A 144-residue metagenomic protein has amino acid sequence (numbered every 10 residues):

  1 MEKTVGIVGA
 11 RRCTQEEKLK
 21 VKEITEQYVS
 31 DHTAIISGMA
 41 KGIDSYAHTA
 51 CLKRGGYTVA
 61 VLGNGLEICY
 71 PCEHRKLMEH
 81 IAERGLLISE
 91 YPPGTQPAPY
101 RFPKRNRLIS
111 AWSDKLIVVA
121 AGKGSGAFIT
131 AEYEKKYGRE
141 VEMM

Functional and structural regions predicted by a protein language model:
M1-M144: Glycine-biased, small-residue-rich flexible motifs in mid-sequence functional cores and linkers
